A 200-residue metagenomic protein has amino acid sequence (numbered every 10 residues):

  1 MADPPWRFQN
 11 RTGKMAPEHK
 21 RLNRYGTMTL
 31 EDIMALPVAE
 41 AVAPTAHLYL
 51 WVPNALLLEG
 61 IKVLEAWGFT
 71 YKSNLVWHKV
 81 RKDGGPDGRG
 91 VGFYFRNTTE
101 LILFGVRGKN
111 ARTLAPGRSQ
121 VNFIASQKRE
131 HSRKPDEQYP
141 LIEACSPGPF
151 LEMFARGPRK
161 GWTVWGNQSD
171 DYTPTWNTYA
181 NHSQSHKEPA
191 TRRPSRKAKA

Functional and structural regions predicted by a protein language model:
M1-A200: Class I S-adenosyl-L-methionine-dependent methyltransferase catalytic core
